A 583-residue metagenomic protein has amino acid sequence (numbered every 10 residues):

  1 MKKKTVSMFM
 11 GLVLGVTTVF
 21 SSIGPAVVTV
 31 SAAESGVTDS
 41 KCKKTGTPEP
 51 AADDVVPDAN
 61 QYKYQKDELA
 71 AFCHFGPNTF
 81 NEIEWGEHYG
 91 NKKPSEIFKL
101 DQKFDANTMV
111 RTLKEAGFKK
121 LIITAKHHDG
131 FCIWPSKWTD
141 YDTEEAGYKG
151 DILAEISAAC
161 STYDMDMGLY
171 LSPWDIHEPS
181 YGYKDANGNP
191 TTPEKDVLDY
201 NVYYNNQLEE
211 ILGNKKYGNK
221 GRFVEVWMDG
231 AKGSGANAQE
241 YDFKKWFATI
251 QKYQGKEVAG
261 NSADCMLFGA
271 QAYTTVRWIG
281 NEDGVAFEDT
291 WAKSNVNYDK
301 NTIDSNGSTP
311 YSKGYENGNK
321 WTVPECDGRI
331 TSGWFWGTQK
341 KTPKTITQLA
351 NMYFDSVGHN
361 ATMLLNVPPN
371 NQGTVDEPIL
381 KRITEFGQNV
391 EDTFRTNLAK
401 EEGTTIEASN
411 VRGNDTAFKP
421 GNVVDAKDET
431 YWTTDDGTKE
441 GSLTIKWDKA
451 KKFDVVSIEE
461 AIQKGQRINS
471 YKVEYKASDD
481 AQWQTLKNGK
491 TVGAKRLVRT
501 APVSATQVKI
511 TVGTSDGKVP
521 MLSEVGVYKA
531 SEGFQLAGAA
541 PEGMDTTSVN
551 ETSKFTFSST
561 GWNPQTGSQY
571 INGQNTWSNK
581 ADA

Functional and structural regions predicted by a protein language model:
V19-S35: Sec-dependent signal peptide cleavage junction
S35-K427, Y431-K439, T444, S457-E460 (+6 more regions): Mature catalytic domains of secreted/periplasmic carbohydrate-active enzymes
F354, L443-F453, T500-S504, A583: Extracellular and analogous surface-interaction loops
D435-K449, Q574-A583: Short beta-strands within extracellular/lumenal beta-sheet-rich domains
K451-Q463, I510, A583: A short beta-strand element within beta-rich, extracytoplasmic domains of secreted/secretory-pathway proteins
Q466-D479: Short, surface-exposed beta-strand/strand-loop-strand elements in extracellular ectodomains
T511-K518: Short beta-strand-plus-loop segments that form exposed binding edges in beta-rich domains
L536-A583: Extracytoplasmic
